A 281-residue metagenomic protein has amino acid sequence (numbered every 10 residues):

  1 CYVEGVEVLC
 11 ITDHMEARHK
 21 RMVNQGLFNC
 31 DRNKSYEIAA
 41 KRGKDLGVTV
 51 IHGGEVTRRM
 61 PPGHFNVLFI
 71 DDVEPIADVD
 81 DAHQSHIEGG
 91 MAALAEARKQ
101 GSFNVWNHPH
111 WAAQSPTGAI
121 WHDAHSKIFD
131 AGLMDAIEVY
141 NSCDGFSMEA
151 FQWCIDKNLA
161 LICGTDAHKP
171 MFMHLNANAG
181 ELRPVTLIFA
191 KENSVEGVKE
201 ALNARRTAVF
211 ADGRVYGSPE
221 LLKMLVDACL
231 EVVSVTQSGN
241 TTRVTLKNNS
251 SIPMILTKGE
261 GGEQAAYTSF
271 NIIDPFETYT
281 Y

Functional and structural regions predicted by a protein language model:
C1-N107, E138-C154: A metal-dependent hydrolase metal-coordination microenvironment
P62-D71, Q114-Y281: Charged catalytic cores and adjacent phosphate/nucleic-acid-binding surfaces used for phosphate/nucleic-acid chemistry
N104, H110-P116: Divalent-metal (Mg2+/Mn2+/Ca2+)-assisted nucleotide/phosphate chemistry catalytic cores
